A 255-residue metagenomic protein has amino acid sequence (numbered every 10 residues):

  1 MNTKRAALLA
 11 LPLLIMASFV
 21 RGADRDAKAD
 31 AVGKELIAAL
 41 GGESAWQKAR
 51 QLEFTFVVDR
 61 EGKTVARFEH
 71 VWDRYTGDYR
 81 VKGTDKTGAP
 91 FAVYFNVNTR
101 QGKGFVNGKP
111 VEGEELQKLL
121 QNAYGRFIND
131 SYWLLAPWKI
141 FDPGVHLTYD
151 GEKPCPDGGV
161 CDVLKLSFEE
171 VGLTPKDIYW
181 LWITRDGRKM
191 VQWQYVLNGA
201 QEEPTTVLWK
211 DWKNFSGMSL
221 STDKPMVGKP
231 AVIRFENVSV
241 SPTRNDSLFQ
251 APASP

Functional and structural regions predicted by a protein language model:
M1-L9: Bacterial N-terminal signal peptides that target proteins for export
L9-A17: Bacterial N-terminal signal peptides
F19-G22: Sec/Tat signal peptide C-region and signal peptidase I cleavage site
D24, A31-V111, V145-D150: N-terminal mature ectodomain segment of secretory-pathway/periplasmic proteins
D24-K34, A38, T99-D177, A200-E203 (+1 more regions): Flexible, processing/modification-adjacent segments and terminal tails in exported/periplasmic/extracellular proteins
W46, W72, Y132-L134, Y179 (+2 more regions): Tryptophan-centric aromatic hotspots in well-structured domains and transmembrane helices
H70-T76, V97-R100, L116-Q121, K210-K213 (+1 more regions): A short, sequence-level motif marking secondary-structure junctions
T84, C155-P252: Gly/Pro-enriched, hydrophobic low-complexity segments that function as extracytoplasmic propeptides/linkers
